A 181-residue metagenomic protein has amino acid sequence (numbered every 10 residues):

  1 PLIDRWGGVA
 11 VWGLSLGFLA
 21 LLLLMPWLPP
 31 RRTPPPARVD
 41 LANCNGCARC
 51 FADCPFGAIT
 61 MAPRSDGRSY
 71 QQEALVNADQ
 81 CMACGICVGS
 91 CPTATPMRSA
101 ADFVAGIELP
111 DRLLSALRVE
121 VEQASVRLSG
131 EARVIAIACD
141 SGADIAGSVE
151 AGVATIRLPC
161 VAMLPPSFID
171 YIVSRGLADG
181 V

Functional and structural regions predicted by a protein language model:
P1-R5, Q71, D102-V181: Iron-sulfur-associated redox domains of electron-transfer enzymes in respiratory and anaerobic energy metabolism
D4-G17: Hydrophobic alpha-helical transmembrane segments
G17-R31: Alpha-helical transmembrane segments
L28-R32, S65-S69, S148-V153: Gly-rich Lys/Arg/Thr-decorated short loops/hinges at beta-loop-alpha junctions or inter-strand turns that position
R31-P35, L128-E131: Short, low-complexity disordered segments enriched in Ser/Pro/Gly and basic
P34-D53: Membrane-cytosol interface motif
C44, C50, A58, C87 (+2 more regions): Functionally engaged cysteine thiol sites
R49-S69, L75, Q80-M82, I86-P110: Iron-sulfur cluster-binding cysteine motifs and their immediate structural context in ferredoxin-like electron-transfer
